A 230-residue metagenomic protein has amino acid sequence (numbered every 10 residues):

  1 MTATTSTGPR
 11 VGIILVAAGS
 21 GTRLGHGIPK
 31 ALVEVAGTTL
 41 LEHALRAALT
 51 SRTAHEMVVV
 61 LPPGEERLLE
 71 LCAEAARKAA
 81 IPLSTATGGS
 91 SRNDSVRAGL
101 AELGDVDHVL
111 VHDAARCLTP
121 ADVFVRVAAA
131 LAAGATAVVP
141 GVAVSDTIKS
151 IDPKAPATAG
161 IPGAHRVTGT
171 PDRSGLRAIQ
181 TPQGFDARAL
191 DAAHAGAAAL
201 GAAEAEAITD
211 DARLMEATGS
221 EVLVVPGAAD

Functional and structural regions predicted by a protein language model:
M1-I14, A18, A157, A202 (+2 more regions): SAM-dependent methyltransferases
T2-R67: N-terminal glycine-rich phosphate-binding loop and ensuing alpha1 helix
T7-G8, E102-D107, A132-G134: Glycine-rich phosphate-binding loop signature in dinucleotide/nucleotide-binding domains
I13-L15, V59, V111, A137-P140 (+1 more regions): Structural beta-sheet core signal
L15, L41, G99, H112-D113 (+2 more regions): Residue-level signal for inorganic ion chemistry
E74-V109: Short phosphate-binding loop-to-helix
T119-L223: Conserved core of the sugar-phosphate nucleotidyltransferase
L223-A229: Catalytic beta-strand/loop signature of glycosyltransferases that borders the donor
